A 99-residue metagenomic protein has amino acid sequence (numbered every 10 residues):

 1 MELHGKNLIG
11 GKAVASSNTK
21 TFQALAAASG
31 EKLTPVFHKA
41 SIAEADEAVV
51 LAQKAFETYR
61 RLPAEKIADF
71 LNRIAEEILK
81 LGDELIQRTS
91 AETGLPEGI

Functional and structural regions predicted by a protein language model:
M1-I99: N-terminal Rossmann-like NAD(P)+-binding subdomain of aldehyde/semialdehyde dehydrogenases
